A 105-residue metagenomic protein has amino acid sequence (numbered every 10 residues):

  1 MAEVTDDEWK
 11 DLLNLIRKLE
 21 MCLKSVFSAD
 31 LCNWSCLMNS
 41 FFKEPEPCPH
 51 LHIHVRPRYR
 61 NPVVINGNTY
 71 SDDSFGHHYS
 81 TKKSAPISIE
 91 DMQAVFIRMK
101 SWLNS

Functional and structural regions predicted by a protein language model:
M1-S105: HIT superfamily nucleotide-processing domains
